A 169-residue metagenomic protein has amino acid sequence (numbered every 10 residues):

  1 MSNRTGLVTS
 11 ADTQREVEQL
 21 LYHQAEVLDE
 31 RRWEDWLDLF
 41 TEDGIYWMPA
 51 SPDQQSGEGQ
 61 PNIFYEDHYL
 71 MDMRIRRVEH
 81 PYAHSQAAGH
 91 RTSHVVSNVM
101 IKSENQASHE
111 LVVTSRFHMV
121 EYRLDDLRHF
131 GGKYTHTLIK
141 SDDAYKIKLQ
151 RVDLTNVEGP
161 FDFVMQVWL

Functional and structural regions predicted by a protein language model:
M1-E42: Short, low-complexity N-terminal intrinsically disordered segments enriched in polar/charged residues
T9-D12, G59, D126: Conserved aromatic-histidine-acidic binding/catalytic patches
R15-Q19, N62, Y69, H129: A generic "alpha-helical surface" signal
Q24-E26, Y82-G89, Y122-D125: Short helix-to-loop capping/linker segments positioned immediately adjacent to catalytic or ligand/cofactor-binding
E42-E104, S108-T114: A solvent-exposed, acidic/Ser-Thr-rich amphipathic alpha-helical stretch
S93, M100-L169: A beta-strand edge to alpha-helix "cap/lid" segment located at domain peripheries
